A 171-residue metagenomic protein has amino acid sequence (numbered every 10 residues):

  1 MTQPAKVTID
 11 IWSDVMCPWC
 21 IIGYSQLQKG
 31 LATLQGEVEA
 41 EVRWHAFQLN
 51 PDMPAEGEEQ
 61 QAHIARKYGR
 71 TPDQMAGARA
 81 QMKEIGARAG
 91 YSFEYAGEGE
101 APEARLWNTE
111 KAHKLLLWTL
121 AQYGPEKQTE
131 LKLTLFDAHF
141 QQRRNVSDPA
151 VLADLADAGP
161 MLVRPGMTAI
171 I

Functional and structural regions predicted by a protein language model:
Q3-A40, W44, L116-I171: C-terminal cap of thioredoxin/glutaredoxin-like
S25-H139: Structural alpha/beta surface segment adjacent to cysteine/selenocysteine redox centers across thiol/disulfide enzymes
